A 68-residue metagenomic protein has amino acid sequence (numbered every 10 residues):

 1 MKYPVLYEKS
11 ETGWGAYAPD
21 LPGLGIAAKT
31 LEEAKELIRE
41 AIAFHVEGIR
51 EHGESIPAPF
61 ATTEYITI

Functional and structural regions predicted by a protein language model:
M1-P4, E36-I68: Short, charged, surface-exposed hinge/linker loops at domain edges that act as mobile lids or interdomain connectors
Y7-L21: Short aromatic-glycine-(Arg/Gly/Cys) micro-motifs in beta-strand/loop hairpins
P19-P22, P57-P59: Proline-rich low-complexity regions
P22-L31: A short, exposed loop/beta-hairpin motif centered on an aromatic-Gly-Thr core
